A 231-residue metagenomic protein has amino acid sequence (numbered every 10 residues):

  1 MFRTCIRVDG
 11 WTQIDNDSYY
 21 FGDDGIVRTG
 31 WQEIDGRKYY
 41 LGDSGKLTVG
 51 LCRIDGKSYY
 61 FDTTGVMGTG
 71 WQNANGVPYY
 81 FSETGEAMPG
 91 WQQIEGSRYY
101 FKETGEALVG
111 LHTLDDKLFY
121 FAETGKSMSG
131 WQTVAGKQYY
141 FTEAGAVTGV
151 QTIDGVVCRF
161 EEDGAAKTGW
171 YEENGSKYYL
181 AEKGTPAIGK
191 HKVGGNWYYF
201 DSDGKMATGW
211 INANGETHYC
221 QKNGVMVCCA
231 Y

Functional and structural regions predicted by a protein language model:
M1-Y231: Extracellular adhesion/carbohydrate-binding repeat motifs centered on closely spaced tryptophans
